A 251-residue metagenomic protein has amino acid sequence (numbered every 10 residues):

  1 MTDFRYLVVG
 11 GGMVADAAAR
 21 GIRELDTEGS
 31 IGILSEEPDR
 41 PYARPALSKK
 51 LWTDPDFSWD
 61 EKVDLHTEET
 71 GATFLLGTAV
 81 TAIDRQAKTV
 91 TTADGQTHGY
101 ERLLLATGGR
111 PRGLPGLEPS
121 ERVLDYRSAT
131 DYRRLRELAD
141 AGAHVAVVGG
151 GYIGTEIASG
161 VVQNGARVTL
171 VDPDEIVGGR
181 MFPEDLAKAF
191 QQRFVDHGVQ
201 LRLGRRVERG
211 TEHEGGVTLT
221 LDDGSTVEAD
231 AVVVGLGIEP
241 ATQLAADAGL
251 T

Functional and structural regions predicted by a protein language model:
M1-L7, V63, T67-H144, T220-D222 (+4 more regions): FAD-binding core/adjacent interface of flavoenzyme oxidoreductases
T2-T73, G160-M181: Beta1-alpha1 glycine-rich phosphate/pyrophosphate-binding loop at the start of Rossmann-like nucleotide-binding domains
G10-M13, R127, V148-G151: Glycine-rich Rossmann-fold phosphate-binding loop(s) that bind the pyrophosphate of adenine dinucleotide cofactors
A15-A18, G154-I157, P240: Short glycine/serine/threonine-rich phosphate/pyrophosphate-binding segments that cradle anionic phosphate groups
I22-E24, A46-K49, T89-V90, L117-E121 (+4 more regions): Short, glycine/charged-enriched secondary-structure capping and boundary segments
E28, F74-I83, A87-T91, H98 (+1 more regions): A Rossmann-like FAD-binding core segment of flavoenzymes
V63, I157, F190: Aromatic/hydrophobic pocket-lining residues that form π-stacking "cages" and hydrophobic walls in ligand
R134-F182: Rossmann-like NAD(P)H-binding beta-loop-alpha module
